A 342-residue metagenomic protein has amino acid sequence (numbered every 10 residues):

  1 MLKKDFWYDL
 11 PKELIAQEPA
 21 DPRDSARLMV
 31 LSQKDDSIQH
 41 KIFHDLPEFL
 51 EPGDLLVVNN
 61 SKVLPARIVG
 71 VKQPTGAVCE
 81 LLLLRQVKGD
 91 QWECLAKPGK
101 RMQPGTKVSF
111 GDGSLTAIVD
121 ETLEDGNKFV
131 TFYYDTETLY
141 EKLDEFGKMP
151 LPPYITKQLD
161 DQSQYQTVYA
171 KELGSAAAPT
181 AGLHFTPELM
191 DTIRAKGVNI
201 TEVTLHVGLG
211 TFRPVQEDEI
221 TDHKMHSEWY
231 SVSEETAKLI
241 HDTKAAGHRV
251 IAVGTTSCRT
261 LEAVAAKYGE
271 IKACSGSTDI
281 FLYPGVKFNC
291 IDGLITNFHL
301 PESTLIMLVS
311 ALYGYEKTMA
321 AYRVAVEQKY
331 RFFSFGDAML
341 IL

Functional and structural regions predicted by a protein language model:
M1-L342: Surface-exposed, charge/polar-rich loops and edge strands
